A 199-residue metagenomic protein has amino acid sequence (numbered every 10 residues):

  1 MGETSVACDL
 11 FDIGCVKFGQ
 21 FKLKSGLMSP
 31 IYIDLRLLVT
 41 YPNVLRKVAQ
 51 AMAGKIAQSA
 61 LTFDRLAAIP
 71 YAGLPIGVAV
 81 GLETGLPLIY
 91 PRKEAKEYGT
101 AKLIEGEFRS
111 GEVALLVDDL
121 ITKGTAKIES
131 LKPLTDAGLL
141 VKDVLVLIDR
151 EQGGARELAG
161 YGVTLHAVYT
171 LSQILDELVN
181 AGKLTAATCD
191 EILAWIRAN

Functional and structural regions predicted by a protein language model:
M1-V117, T125-N199: PRPP-associated nucleotide enzymes
